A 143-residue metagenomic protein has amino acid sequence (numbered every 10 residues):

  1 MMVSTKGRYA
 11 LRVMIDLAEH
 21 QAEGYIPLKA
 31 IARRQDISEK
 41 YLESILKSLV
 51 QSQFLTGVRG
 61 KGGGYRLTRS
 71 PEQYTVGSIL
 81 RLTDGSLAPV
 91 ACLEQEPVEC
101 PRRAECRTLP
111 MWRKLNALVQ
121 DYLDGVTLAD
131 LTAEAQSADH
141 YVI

Functional and structural regions predicted by a protein language model:
G7-A22: Short amphipathic alpha-helical interface segments
I26-Q35: A short alpha-helical element within helix-turn-helix/winged-helix DNA-binding domains across DNA-binding proteins
R33, V50-Q51: Alpha-helical residues within the helix-turn-helix
K40: Key DNA-contact positions within bacterial/archaeal DNA-binding proteins
L46-K47: Short, hydrophobic-biased segments on the C-terminal half of alpha helices that form "recognition helices"
F54-G62, R66-L67: Beta-hairpin "wing" of winged helix-turn-helix
V76, E94-I143: C-terminal regulatory/oligomerization modules of transcriptional regulators
